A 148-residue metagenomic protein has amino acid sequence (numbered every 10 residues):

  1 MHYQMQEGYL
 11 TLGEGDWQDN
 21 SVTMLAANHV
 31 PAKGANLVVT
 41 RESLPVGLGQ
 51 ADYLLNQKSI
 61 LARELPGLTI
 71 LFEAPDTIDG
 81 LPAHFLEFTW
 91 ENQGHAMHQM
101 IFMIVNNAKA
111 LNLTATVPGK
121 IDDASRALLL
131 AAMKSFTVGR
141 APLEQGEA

Functional and structural regions predicted by a protein language model:
M1-P82, T89-M100, V105-L111, A115-A148: N-terminal targeting sequences that direct proteins away from the cytosol to non-cytosolic compartments
